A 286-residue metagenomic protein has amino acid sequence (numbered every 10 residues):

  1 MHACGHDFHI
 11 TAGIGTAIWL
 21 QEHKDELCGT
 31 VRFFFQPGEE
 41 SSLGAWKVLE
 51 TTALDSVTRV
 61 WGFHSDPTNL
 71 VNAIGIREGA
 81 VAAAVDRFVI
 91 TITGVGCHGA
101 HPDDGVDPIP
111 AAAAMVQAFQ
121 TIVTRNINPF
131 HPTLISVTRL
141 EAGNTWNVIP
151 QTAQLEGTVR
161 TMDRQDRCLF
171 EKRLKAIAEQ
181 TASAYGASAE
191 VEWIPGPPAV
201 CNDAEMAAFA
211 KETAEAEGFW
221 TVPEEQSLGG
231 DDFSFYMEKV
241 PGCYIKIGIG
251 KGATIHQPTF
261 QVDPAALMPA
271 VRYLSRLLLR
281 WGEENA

Functional and structural regions predicted by a protein language model:
M1, D7-F8, G13, L20-Q21 (+2 more regions): Histidine/acidic-residue-rich, glycine-tolerant segments that coordinate divalent metal ions
A113-A286: Metal-dependent amide/peptide-bond hydrolase catalytic core, centered on the "pita-bread" metallohydrolase fold
